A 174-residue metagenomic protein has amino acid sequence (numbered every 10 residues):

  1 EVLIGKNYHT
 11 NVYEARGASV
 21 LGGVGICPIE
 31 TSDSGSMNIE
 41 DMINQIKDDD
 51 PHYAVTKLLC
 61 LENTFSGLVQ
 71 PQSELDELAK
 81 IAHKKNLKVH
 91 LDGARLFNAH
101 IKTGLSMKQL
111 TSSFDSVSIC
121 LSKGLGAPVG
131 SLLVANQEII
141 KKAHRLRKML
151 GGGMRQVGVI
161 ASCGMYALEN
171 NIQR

Functional and structural regions predicted by a protein language model:
E1-R174: Conserved PLP-enzyme active-site core in the AAT-like
